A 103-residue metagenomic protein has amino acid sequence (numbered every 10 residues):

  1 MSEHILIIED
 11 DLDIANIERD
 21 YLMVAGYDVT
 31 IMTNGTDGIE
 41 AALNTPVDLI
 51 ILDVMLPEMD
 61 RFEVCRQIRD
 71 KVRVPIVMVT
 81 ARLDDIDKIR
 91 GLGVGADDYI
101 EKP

Functional and structural regions predicted by a protein language model:
M1-P103: N-terminal/domain-start alpha-helical segments
